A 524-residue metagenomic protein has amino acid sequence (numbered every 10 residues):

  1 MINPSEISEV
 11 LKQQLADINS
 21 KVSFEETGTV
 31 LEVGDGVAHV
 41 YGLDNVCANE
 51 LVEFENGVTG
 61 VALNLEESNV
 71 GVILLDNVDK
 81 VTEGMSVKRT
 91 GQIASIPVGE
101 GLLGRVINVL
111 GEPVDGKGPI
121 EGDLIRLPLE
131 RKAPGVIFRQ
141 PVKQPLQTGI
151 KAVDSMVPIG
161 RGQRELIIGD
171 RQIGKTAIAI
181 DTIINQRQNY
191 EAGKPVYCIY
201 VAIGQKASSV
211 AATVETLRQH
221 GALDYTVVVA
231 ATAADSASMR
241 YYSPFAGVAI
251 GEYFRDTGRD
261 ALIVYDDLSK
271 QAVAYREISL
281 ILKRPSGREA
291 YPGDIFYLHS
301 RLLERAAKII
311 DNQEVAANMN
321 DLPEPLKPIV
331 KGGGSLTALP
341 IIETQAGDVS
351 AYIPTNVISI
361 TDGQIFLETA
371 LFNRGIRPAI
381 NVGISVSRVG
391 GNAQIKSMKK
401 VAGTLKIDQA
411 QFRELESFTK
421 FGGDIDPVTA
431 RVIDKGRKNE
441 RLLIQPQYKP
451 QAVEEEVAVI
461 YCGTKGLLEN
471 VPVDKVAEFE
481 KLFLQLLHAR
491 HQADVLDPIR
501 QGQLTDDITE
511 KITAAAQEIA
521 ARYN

Functional and structural regions predicted by a protein language model:
I2-Q14, S20-S23, T29-L146: Acidic-enriched and Gly/Ser
M85-V87, A94, V98-G101, V114-Q163 (+4 more regions): P-loop NTPase nucleotide-binding/switch module
G169-D170: The Walker A (P-loop) glycine that initiates the GxxxxGKT/S ATP-binding motif of P-loop NTPases
T176-D224, D256: Conserved P-loop
P195-Y197, D224-V227, G258-L262, G333-A338: Loop/turn-to-beta-strand initiation segments
V196, K206-I250, I281-P292, H299-E304 (+1 more regions): Nucleotide-state-sensitive switch-loop elements of NTP-binding domains
R240-Y275, K327: Phosphate-binding/switch loop-helix module in NTP-utilizing enzymes
Y253, K270, E277-N524: Conserved catalytic/coupling modules of large nucleotide/cofactor-utilizing molecular machines
